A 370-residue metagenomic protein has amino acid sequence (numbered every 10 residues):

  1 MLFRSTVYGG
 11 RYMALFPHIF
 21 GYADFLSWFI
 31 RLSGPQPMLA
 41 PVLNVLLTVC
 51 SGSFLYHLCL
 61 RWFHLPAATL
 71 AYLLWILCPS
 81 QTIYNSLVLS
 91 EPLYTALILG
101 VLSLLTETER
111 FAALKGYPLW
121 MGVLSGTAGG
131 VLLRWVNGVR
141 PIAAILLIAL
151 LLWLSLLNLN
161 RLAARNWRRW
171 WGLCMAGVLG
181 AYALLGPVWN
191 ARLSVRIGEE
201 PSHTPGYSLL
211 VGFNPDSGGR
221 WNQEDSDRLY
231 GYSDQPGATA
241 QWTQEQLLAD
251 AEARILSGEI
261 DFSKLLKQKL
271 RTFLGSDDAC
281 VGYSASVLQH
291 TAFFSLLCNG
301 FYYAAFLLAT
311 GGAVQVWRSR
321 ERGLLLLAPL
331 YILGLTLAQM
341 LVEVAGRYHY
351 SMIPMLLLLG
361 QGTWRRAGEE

Functional and structural regions predicted by a protein language model:
M1-F25, G34-M38, E199-S202, T239-Q244: Extracytoplasmic catalytic/substrate-binding loops of multi-pass membrane glycan-assembly enzymes
Q36-L39, L43-N44, K264-L335: Membrane-interface anchor segments at the N-terminal boundary of transmembrane helices in multi-pass membrane enzymes
M38, L55-L77, A96, K115-Y117 (+1 more regions): Transmembrane-helix signature of polytopic, membrane-embedded enzymes that assemble or transfer cell-envelope glycans
V42-W62, G100, L307-G311: Transmembrane-helix motifs of polytopic, lipid-linked glycan transferases
N44, A68-L77, S103, L133 (+1 more regions): Short helix- or helix-capping micro-motifs that position conserved polar/aromatic residues at function-defining sites
F54-H57, L93-A113, L133, L150-L151 (+1 more regions): Specific aromatic-rich, kink-prone transmembrane helix
S80-Y94, V139: Short acidic/glycine- and proline-prone juxtamembrane loop motifs at membrane-interface regions of multi-pass membrane
N190-A279: Membrane-proximal stem/loop segments at transmembrane-domain junctions that anchor or position
